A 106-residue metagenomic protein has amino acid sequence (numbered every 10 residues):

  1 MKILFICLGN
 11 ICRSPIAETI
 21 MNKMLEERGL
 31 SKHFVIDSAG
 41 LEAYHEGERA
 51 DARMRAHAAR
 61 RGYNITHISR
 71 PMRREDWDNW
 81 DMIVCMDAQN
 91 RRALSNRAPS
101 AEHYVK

Functional and structural regions predicted by a protein language model:
M1-W80: Conserved active-site segments centered on acidic
S14, D87-A88: Helix N-cap/beta->alpha junction signal
M82, A88-K106: Phosphate-binding/catalytic loops
